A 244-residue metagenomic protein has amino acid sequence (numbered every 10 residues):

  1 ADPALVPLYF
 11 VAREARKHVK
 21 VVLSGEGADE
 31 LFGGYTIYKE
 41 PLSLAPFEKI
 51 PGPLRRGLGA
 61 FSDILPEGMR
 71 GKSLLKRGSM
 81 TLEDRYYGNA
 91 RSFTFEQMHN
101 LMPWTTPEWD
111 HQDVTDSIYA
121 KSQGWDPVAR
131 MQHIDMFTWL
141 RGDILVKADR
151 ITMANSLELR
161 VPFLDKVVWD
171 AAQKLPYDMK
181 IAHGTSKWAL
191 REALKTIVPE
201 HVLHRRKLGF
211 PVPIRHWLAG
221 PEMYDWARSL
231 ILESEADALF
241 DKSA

Functional and structural regions predicted by a protein language model:
A1-Y9, I37-K49, K174-I181: ATP-dependent adenylate-handling ligase core
A1-Y9, P51-L58, E233-D237: Short, basic, helix/turn surface patches
V6, E26-G27, T185: Short beta->alpha linker loops
K17, V21-L23, M69, S73-A244: Adenosyl-5′-phosphate
V19-Y35: Short acidic/histidine-rich active-site segments
G33-Y38, W217: Short aromatic-enriched loop/helix-cap "lid" or pocket-rim segments at secondary-structure transitions that line
E40-K72: Conserved phosphoryl-transfer catalytic core
